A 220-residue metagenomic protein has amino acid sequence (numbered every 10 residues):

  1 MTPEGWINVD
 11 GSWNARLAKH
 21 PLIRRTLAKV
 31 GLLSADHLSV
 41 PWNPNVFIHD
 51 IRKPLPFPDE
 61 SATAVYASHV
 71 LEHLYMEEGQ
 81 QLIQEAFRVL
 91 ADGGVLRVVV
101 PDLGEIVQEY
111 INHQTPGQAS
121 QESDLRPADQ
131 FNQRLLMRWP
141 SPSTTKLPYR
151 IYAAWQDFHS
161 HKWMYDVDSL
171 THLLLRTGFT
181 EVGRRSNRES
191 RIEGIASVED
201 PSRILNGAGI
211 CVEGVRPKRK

Functional and structural regions predicted by a protein language model:
M1-Q108, D168, V212-P217: Conserved SAM-binding loop
E78-A91, V95-R219: S-adenosyl-L-methionine-dependent methyltransferase catalytic module, highlighting the catalytic core
